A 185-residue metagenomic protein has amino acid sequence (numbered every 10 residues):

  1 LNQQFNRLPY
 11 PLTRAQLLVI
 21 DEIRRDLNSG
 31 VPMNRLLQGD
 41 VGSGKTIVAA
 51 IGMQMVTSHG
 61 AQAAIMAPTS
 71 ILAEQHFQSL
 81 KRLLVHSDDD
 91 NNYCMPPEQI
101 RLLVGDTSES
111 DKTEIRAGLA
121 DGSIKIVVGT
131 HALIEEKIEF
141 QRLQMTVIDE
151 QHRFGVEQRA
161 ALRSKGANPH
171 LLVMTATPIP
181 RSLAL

Functional and structural regions predicted by a protein language model:
L1-G42, I47-A64: Pre-Walker A segment
S29-G30, M55-H59, N92-M95, A117-G122 (+3 more regions): Conserved catalytic network of the ASCE P-loop NTPase/AAA+ motor domain
N34, V48-F77, V85-Q99: Conserved SF1/SF2 helicase motif Ia
Q38, G129, V147-I148: Hydrophobic residues in beta-strands of the RecA-like P-loop NTPase core, especially within AAA+ ATPase
D40, P68, M174-A176: P-loop (Walker A) phosphate-binding loop of NTP-binding proteins
A63, I100, I126, M145 (+1 more regions): Hydrophobic/aliphatic anchor position in the core parallel beta-sheet of P-loop NTPase nucleotide-binding domains
A73-K81, F140-M145, E150-L185: Post-DEXD/H (motif II) to motif III coupling segment of the RecA-like Helicase ATP-binding lobe
P97, L103-V127, I134-L143: Conserved motor-coupling elements within RecA-like helicase/translocase cores
